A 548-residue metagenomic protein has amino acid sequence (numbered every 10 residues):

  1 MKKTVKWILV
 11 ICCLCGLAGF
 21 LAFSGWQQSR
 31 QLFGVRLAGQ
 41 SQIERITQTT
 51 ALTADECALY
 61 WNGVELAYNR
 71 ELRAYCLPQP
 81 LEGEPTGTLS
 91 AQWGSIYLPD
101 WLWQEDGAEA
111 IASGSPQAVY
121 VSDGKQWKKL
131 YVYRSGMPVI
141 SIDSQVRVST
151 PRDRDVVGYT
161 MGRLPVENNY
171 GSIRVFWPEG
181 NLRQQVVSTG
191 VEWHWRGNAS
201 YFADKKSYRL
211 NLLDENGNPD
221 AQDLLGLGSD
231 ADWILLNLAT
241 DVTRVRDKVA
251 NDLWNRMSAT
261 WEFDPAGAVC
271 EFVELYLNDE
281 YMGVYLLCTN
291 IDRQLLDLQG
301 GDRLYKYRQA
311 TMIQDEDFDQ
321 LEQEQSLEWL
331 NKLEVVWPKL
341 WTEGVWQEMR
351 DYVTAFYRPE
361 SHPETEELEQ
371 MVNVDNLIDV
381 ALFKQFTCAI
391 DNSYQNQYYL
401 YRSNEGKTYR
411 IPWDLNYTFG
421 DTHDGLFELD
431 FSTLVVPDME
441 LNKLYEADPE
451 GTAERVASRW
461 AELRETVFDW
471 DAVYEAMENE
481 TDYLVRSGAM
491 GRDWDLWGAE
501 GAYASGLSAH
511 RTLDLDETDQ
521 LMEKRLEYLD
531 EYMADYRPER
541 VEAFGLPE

Functional and structural regions predicted by a protein language model:
M1-C15, S24-G25: N-terminal Sec-pathway targeting helices
Q27-A112, K129-Y131: Predominantly extracytoplasmic/ectodomain segments of secreted and cell-surface proteins
L89, S113-K125: Append "Rare intracellular matches occur via the same short Y/T/C beta-strand/loop motifs
Q126-P138: C-terminal edge beta-strand
V175, Q185-N237: Conserved oxyanion/phosphate-binding beta-strand-loop segments in alpha/beta enzyme cores
A203, E343-Y394, L400, N404-E548: Middle-to-C-terminal accessory/interaction subdomains
D214-G217, G228-A239, D264-A266, Y281-L382: Internal "kinase-insert"/substrate-recognition segments embedded within catalytic cores of ATP-dependent enzymes
M257-V273: Short, well-structured beta-strand/strand-turn elements
